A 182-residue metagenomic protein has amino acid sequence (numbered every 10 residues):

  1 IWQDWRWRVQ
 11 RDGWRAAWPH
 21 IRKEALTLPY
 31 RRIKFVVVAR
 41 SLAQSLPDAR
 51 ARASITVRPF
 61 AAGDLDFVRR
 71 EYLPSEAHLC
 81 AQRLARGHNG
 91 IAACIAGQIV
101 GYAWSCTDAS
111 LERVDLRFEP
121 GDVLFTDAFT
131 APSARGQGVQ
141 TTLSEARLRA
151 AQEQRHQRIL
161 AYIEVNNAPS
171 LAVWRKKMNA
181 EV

Functional and structural regions predicted by a protein language model:
I1-G63, F67-E71, E76-L79: Acyl-donor-binding surface of acyltransferase catalytic domains
A53, G121, Q157: Residue-level signal for beta-strand positions within conserved beta-sheet cores that form or flank
A62, S133, E164-V165: Short, surface-exposed acidic/glycine-rich loop or hinge patches that mediate macromolecular interfaces
Y72-P132, E145: A conserved beta-strand-loop-helix scaffold within acyl/acetyltransferase catalytic domains
D127-T130, G136-E153, A172, K176: Conserved acetyl-CoA-binding loop-helix of GNAT-fold acetyltransferases
A151-I163: Conserved GNAT acetyl-CoA-binding A-motif
V165-V182: Conserved active-site alpha-helix within GNAT-family acetyltransferase domains
